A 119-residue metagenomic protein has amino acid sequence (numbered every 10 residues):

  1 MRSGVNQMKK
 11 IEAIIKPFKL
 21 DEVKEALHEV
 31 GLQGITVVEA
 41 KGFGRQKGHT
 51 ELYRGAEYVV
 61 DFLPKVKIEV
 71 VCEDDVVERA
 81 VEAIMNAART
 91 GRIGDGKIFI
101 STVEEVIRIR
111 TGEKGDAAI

Functional and structural regions predicted by a protein language model:
R2-I119: Positively charged, small/polar-rich N-terminal and surface patches that mediate targeting and assembly and bind
